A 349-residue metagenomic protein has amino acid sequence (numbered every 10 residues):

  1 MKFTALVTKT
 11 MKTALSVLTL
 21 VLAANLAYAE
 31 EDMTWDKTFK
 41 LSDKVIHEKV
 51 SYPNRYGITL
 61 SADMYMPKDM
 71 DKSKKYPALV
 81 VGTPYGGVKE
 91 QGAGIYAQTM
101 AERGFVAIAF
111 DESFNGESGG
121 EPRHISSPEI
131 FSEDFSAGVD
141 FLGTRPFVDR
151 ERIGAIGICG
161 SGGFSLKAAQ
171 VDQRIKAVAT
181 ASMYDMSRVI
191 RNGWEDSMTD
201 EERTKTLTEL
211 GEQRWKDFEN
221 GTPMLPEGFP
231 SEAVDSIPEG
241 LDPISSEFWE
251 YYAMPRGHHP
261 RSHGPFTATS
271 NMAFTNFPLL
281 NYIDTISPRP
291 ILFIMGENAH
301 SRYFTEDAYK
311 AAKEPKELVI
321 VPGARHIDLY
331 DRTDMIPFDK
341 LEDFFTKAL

Functional and structural regions predicted by a protein language model:
E31-K74, Y330: N-terminal cap/lid segment of alpha/beta-hydrolase-fold proteins
G86-Q98, E112: The serine-hydrolase catalytic nucleophile loop
T99-G119: Conserved alpha/beta-hydrolase
I125-P146: Alpha/beta-hydrolase active-site loop
P146-C159: Alpha/beta-hydrolase fold nucleophile elbow
L166-W249: Alpha/beta-hydrolase-fold enzymes
I286, F293-M295: Short beta-strand/loop motif that positions the catalytic acidic residue of the alpha/beta-hydrolase fold
A324-M335: Catalytic histidine-centered segment of alpha/beta-hydrolase-like enzymes
